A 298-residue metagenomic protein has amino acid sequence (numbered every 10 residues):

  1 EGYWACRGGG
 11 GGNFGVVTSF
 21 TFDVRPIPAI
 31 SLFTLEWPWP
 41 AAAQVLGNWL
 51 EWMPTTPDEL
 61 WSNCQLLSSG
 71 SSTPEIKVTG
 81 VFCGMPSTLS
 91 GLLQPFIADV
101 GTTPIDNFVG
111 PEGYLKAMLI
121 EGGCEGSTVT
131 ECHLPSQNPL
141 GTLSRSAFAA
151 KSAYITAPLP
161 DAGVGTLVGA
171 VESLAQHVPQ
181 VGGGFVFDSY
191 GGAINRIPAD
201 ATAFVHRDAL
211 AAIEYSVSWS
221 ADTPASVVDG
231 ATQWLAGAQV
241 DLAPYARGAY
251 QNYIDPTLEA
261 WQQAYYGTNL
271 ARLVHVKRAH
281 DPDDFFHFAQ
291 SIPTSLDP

Functional and structural regions predicted by a protein language model:
E1-P298: Soluble FAD-dependent oxygen oxidases
